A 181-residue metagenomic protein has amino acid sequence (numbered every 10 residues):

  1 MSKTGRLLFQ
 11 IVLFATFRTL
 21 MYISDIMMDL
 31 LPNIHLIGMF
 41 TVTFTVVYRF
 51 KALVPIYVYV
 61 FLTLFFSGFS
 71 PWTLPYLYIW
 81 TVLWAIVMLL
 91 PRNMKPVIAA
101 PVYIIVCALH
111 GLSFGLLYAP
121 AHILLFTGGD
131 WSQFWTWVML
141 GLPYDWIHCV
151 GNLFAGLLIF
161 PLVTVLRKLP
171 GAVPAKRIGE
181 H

Functional and structural regions predicted by a protein language model:
M1-V47, K51-Y59: Hydrophobic transmembrane alpha-helices
S2-T4, L90-V102: Membrane-interface helix-boundary motifs at transmembrane edges
R6, Q10-F14, G38, A52 (+6 more regions): Residue-level signature of transmembrane alpha-helical entry/exit and packing/kink sites in multi-pass membrane
A15, T19, T43, Y57-F61 (+7 more regions): Residue-level signature of the transmembrane alpha-helical core of multi-pass small-molecule transporters
L20-H35, V58-N93: Interfacial aromatic-anchored transmembrane helix boundaries in multi-pass membrane proteins
G38-V42, L77-W84, L153-G156: Alpha-helical transmembrane segments of multi-pass membrane proteins
F44-R49, I86-K95, L162-P170: Structural signal for the C-terminal ends of transmembrane alpha-helices and the immediately following loop
L74, P96-H181: Membrane-embedded alpha-helical hairpins and interfacial helices in multi-pass inner-membrane proteins
